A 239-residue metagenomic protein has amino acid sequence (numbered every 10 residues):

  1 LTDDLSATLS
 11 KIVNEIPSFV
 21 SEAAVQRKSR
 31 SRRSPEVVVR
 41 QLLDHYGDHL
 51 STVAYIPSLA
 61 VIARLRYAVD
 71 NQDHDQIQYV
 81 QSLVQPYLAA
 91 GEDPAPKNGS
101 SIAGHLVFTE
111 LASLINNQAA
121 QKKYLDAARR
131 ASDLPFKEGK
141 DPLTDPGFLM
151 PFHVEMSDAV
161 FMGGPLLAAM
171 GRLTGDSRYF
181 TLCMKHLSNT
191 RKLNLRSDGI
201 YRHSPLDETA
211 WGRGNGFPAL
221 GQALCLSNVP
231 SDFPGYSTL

Functional and structural regions predicted by a protein language model:
T2-L9, R27-S31, V39-S58, Q85-A103 (+3 more regions): Solvent-exposed loop and edge beta-strand segments that line ligand/cofactor-binding and catalytic clefts
L9-V25, S58-D73, A103-A120, M162-D176 (+1 more regions): Well-ordered alpha-helical scaffold segments within catalytic/enzyme domains
S10-S21, S29-L50, D75-A95, K123-P146 (+2 more regions): Long, well-ordered core segments of solenoidal/helical folds
F19, Y67, Y79, Y87 (+8 more regions): Phenylalanine-focused residue identity feature
E92, N98, I102-M162, L166: Extracytoplasmic mature domains of secreted/periplasmic and thylakoid-lumen proteins
S157-D158, A168-L239: Extended ligand-binding clefts on enzyme/binding-domain cores
